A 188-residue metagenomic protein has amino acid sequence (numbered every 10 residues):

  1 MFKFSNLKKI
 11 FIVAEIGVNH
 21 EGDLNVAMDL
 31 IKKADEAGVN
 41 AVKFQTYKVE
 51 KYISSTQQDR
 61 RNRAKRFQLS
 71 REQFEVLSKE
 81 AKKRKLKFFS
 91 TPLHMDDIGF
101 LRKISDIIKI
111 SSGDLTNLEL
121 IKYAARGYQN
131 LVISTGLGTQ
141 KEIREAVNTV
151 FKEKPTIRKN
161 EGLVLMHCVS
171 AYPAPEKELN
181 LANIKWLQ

Functional and structural regions predicted by a protein language model:
M1-Q188: Catalytic cores and adjacent flexible loops of soluble metabolic enzymes that perform enolate/carbanion chemistry on
